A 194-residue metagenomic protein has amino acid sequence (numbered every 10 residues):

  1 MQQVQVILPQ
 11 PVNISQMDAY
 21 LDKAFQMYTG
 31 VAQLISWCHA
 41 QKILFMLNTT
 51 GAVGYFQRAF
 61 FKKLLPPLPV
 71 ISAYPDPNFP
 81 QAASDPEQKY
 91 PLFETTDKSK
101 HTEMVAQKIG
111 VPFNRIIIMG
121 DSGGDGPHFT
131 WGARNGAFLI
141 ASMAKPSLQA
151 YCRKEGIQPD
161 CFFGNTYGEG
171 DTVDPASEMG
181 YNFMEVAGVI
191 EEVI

Functional and structural regions predicted by a protein language model:
M1-G30, Q41-I43: Metal-dependent phosphoesterase signature
D22-M46, G51-I194: C-terminal cap/substrate-recognition subdomain and adjoining C-terminal extension of metal-dependent phosphatase-like
